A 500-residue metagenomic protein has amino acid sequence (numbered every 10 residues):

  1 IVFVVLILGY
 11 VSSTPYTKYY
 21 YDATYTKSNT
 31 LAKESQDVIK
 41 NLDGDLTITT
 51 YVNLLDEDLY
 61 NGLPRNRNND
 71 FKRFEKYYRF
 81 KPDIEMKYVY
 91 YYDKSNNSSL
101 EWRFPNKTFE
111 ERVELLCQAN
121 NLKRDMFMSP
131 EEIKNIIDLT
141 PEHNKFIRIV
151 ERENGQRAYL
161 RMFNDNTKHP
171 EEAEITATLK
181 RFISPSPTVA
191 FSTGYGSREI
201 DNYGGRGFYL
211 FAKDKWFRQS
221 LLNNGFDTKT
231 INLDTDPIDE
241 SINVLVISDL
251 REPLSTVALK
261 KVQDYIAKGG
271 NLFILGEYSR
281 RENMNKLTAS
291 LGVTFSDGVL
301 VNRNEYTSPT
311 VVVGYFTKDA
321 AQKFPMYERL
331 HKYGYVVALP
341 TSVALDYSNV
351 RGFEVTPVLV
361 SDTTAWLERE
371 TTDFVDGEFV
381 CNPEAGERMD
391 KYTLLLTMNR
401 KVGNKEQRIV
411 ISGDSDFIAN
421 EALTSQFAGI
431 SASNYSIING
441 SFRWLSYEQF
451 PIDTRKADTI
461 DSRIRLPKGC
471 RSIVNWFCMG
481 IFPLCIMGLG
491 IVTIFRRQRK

Functional and structural regions predicted by a protein language model:
I1-T47, E172-T188, G196, T294 (+1 more regions): Extracellular ligand-binding/catalytic regions of CAZymes and related secreted enzymes and adhesion modules
F3-T178, P185-S186, S192-P237, D249-L250 (+1 more regions): Juxtamembrane extramembrane loops of integral membrane proteins
D56, N69, S95, G196-I200 (+12 more regions): Short, surface-exposed, charged/polar-biased interaction segments
L59-Y60, S95-W102, D201, D239-I242 (+3 more regions): Short, solvent-exposed polar/charged micro-motifs at secondary-structure junctions
K94-N96, T235, A320-Q322, R455-S462: A general structural signal for short secondary-structure boundary/capping elements
W102-T108, G205-F211, D249, Y315-A321 (+2 more regions): Short, charged low-complexity intrinsically disordered segments located at boundaries of structured domains
K107-N121, N154-D165, S248-V257, S290-N302 (+3 more regions): Short flexible/disordered coil segments
F208-F450: Acidic, S/T/G-rich, low-cysteine, solvent-exposed domains in lumenal/extracellular/periplasmic regions of secretory
